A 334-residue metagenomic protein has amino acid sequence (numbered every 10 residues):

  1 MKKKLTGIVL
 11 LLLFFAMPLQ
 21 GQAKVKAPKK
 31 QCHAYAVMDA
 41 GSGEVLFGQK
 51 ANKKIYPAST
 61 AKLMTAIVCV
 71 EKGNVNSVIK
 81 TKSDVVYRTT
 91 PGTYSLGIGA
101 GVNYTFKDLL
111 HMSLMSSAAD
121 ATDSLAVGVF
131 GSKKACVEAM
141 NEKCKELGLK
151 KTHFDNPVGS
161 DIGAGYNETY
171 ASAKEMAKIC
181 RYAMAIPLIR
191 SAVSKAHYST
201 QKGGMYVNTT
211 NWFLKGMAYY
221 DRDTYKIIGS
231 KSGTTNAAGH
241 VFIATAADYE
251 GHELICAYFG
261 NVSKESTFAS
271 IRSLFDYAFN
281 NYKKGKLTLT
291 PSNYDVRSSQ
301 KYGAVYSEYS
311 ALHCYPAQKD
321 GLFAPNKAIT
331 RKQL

Functional and structural regions predicted by a protein language model:
K3-Q22: Sec-dependent N-terminal signal peptides of Gram-positive bacterial secreted proteins and lipoproteins
G21-K174, A183-M184, A324: Active-site-adjacent loops and short helices of periplasmic peptidoglycan-processing enzymes
A27-C32, G131-P291: Penicillin-recognizing serine hydrolase domain
H33-A36, K107, M140-C144, L289-Q333: N-terminal propeptides
G41-S42, E250, D320, Q333: Residue-level recognition of short loop/turn positions
V85-Y87, Y219-Y220, N280, C314-P316: Active-site/binding-pocket entry motifs
V86-I98, T200-Y206, S299, A328-T330: Short, mixed-charge aromatic SLiMs
